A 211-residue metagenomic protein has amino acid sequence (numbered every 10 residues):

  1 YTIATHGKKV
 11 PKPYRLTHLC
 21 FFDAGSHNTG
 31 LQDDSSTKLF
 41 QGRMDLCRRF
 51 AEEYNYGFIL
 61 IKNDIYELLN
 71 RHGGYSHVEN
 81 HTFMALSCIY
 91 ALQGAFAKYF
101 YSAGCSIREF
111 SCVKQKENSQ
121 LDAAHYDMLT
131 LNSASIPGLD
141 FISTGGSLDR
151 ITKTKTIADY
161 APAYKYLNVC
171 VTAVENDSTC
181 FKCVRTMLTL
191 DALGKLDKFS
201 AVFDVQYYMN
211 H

Functional and structural regions predicted by a protein language model:
T2-H211: Nucleotide-activated chemistry modules centered on ATP-dependent adenylation/adenylyltransferase
